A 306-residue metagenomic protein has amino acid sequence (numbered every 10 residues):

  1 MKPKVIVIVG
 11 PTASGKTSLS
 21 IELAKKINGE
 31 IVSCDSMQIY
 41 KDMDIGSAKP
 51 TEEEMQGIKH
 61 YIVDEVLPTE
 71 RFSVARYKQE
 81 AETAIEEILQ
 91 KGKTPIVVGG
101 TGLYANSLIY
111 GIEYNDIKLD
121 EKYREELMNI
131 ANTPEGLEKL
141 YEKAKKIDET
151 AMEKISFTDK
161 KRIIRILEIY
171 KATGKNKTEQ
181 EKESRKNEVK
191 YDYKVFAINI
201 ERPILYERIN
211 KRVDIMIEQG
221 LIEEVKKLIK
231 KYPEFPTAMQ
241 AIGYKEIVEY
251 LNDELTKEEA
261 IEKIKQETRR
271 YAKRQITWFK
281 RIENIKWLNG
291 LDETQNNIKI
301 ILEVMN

Functional and structural regions predicted by a protein language model:
M1-N306: Phosphate/pyrophosphate-binding catalytic cores of soluble transferases and nucleic-acid-acting enzymes
